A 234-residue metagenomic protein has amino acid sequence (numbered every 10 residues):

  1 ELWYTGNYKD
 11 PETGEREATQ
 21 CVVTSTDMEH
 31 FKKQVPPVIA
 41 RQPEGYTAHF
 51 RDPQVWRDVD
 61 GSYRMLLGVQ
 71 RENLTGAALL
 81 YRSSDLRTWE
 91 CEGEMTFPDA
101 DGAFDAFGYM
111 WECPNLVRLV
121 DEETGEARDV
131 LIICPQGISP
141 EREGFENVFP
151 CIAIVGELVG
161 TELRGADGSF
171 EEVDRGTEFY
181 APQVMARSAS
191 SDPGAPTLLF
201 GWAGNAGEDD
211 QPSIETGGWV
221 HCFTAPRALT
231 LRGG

Functional and structural regions predicted by a protein language model:
E1-D52, R57-F107, V120-R175, S190-G194 (+1 more regions): Beta-rich carbohydrate-recognition and catalytic domains
A48-Q54, E112-N115, Y180-Q183: Beta-propeller and closely related beta-sheet repeat lectin domains
